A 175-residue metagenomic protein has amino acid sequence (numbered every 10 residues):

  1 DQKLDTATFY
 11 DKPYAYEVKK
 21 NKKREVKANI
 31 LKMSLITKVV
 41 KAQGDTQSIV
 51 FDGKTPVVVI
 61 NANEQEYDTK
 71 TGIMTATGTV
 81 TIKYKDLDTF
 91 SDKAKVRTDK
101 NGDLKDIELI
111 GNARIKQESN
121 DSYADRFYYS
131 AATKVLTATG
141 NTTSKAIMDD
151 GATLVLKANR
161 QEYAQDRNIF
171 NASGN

Functional and structural regions predicted by a protein language model:
D1-N175: Mature-chain termini and adjacent capping regions
